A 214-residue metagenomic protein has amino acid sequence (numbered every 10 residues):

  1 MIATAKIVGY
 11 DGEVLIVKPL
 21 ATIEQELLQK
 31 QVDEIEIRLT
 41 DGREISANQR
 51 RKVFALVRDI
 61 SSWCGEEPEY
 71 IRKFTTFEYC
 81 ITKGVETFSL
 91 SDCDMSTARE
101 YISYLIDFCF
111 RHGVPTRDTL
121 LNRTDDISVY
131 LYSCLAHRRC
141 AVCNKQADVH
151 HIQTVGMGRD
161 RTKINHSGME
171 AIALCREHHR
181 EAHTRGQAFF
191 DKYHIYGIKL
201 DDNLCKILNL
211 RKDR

Functional and structural regions predicted by a protein language model:
M1-V85: General detector of N-terminal leader/presequence modules that precede the first folded domain
I2-L20, E34, V155, I195-R214: Phospho-dense, intrinsically disordered low-complexity tracts enriched in Ser/Pro and acidic residues
I45, S89-T97, S128-L131, T162-H166: Conserved aromatic-histidine-acidic binding/catalytic patches
F74-D118: Charged, alpha-helical interface segments at or near domain boundaries
D118-Y130, Q153-R161: Short Cys/His-rich Zn2+-coordinating modules
D125-I152, E177: Short cysteine-rich loop/turn motifs with clustered Cys
R139-A171, Q187-A188: Histidine-centered nuclease catalytic patch
K163-M169, R180-R214: Polybasic, low-complexity binding patches
